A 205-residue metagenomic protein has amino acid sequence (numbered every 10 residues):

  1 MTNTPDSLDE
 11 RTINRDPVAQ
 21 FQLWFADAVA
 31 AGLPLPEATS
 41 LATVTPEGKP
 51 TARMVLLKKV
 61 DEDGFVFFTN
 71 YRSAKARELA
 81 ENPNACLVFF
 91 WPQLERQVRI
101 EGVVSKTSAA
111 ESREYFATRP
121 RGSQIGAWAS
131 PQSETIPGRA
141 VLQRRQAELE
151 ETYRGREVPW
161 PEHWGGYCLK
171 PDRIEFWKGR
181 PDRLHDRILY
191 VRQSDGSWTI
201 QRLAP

Functional and structural regions predicted by a protein language model:
M1-P205: Binding-site signature for planar aromatic cofactors or substrates
